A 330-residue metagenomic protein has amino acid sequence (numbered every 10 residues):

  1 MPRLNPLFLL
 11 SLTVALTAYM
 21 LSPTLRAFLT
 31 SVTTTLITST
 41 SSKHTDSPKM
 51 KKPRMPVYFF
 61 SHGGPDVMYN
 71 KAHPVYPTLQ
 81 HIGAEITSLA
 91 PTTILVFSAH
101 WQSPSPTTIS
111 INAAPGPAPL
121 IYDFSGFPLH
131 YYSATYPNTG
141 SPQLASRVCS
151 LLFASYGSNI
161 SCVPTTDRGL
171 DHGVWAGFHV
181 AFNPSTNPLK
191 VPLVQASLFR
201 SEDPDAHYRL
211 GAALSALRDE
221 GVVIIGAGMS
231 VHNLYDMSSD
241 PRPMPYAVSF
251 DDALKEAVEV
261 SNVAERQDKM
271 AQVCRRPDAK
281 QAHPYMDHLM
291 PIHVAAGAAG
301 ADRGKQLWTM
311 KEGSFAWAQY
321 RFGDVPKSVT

Functional and structural regions predicted by a protein language model:
M1-L9: Terminal single-pass membrane anchor helices
F8, T13, T17-C162: A short aromatic-anchored loop/beta-hairpin motif
P56-F60, T93-S98, A196, L217-S230 (+1 more regions): Beta-strand elements within well-structured catalytic alpha/beta cores of enzymes that handle phosphate/sulfate esters
Y58-F59, D123-P128, T186-V194, A271: Short, basic/glycine-rich phosphate-binding loops at helix/coil junctions that contact nucleotide phosphates
G64-D66, W101-S103, S201, S230-H232 (+1 more regions): Short, solvent-exposed loop/turn segments at secondary-structure junctions
A145-Y208: Internal, conserved structured core segments that host functional sites
A154, V191-L193, R200-D205, R209 (+2 more regions): Surface-exposed, charge/polar-rich loops and edge strands
